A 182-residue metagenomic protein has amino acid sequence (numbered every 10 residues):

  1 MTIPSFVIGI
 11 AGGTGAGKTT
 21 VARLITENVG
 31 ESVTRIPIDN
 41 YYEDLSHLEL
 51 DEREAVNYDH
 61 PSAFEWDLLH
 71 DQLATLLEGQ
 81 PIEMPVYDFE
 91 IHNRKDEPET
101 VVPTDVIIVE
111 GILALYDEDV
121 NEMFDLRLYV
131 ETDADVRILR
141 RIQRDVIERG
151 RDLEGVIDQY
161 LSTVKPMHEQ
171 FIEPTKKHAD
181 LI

Functional and structural regions predicted by a protein language model:
V7-G9: Short hydrophobic/aromatic beta-strand immediately N-terminal to the Walker A/P-loop
G13: P-loop (Walker A) phosphate-binding loop of NTP-binding proteins
K18: Conserved lysine of the Walker
V21, I25: Hydrophobic positions on the alpha1 helix immediately C-terminal to the Walker A/P-loop
T26-R35: Post-Walker A helix-loop "phosphate-sensing" segment adjacent to the P-loop in P-loop NTPases
T34-R35, E43-I91: Conserved nucleotide-sensing/catalytic segment adjacent to the nucleotide-binding pocket in NTP-handling enzymes
K95-R149: ATP-dependent NMP and nucleoside kinases share a basic, alpha-helical "lid"
R151-I182: Small-molecule kinase domains that catalyze NTP-dependent phosphoryl transfer to phosphate-bearing small molecules
